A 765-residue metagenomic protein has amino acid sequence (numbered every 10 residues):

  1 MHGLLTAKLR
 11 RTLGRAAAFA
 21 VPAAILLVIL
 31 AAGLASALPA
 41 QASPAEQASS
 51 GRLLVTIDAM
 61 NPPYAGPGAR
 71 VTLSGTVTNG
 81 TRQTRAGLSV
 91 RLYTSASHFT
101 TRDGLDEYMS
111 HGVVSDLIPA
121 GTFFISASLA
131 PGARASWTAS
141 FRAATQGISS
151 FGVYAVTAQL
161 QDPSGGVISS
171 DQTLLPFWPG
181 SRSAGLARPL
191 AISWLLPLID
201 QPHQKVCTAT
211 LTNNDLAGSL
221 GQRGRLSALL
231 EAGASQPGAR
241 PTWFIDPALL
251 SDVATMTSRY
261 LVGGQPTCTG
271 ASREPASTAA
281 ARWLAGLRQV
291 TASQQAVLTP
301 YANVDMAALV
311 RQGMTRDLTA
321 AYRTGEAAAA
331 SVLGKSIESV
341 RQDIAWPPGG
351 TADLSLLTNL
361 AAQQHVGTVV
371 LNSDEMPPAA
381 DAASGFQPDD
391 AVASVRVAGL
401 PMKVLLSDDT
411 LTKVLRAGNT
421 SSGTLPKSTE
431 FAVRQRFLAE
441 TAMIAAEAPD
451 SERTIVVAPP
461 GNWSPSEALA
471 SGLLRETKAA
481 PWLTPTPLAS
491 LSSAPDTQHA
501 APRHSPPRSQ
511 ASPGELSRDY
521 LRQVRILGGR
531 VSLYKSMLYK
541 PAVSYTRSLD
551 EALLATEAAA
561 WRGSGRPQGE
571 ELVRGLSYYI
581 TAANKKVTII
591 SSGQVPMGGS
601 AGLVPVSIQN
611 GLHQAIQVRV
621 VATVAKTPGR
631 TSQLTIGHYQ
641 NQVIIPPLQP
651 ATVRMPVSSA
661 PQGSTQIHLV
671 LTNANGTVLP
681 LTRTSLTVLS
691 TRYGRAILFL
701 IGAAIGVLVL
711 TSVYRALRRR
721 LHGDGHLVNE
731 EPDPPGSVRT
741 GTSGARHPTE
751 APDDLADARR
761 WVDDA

Functional and structural regions predicted by a protein language model:
S43-V55, S577-K586: Proline/serine/threonine-rich low-complexity linkers at boundaries of modular beta-sandwich domains
Y93-D116, V624-Y639, G676-V678: Short aromatic-acidic-glycine turn motif
H111-I148, L634-Q662: Intrinsically disordered, low-complexity Pro/Gly/Ser/Thr-rich segments with frequent PxxP/GP/PP motifs and embedded
T145-A184, E571-G575, S659-G723, L727: Terminal connector regions
S169-R288, S293: Active-site beta->alpha N-cap acidic-glycine motif
L220-G221, E231-P237, P241, R323-V340 (+2 more regions): Catalytic grooves of carbohydrate-active enzymes
Y545-R695: Membrane-proximal extracellular "stem/stalk" segments of glycoproteins immediately N-terminal to a transmembrane helix
R720-A765: Cytoplasmic C-terminal tails of single-pass
